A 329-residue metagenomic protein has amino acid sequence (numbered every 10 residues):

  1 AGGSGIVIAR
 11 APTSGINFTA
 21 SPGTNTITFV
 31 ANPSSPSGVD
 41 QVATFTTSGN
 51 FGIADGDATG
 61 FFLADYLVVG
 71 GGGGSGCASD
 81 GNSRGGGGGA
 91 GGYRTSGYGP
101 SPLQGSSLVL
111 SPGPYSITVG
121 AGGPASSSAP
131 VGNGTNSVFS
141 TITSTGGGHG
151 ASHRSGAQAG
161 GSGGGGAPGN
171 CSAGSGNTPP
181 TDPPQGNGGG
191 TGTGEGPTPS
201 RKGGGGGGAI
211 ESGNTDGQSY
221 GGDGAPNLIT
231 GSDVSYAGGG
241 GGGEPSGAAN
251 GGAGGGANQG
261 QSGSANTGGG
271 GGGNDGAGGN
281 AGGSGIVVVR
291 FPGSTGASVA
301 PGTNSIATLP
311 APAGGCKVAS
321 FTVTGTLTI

Functional and structural regions predicted by a protein language model:
A1-I329: Low-complexity, glycine/proline-biased repetitive segments and flexible coils/loops
